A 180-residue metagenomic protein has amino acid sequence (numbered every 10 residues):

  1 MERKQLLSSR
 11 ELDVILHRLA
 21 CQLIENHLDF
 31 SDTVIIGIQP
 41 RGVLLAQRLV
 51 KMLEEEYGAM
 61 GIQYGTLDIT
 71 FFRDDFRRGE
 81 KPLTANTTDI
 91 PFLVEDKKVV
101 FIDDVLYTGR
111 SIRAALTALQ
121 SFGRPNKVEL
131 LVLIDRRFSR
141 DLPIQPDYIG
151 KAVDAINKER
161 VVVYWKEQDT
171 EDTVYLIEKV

Functional and structural regions predicted by a protein language model:
M1-D32: Active-site-facing substrate-recognition patch
A20, R48-E56, A118: Alpha-helical structural signal in soluble globular domains
F30-K51, G109: Charged, well-structured alpha/beta interaction segments
D32, Q63, K98, K127-L130: Residues at the starts of beta-strands that form the adenosine-phosphate
I38, I69, L133-D135: Cofactor-binding loop segments of dinucleotide-utilizing enzymes, especially the Rossmann-like FAD- and NAD(P)+-binding
A59-K98: Short, glycine/charge-rich flexible loops or terminal/linker lids adjacent to PRPP-binding catalytic cores
I90-Q120: Internal catalytic-core helix/loop-beta-alpha segment that presents or stabilizes conserved functional determinants
T117-V180: PRPP-dependent phosphoribosyltransferase catalytic core
